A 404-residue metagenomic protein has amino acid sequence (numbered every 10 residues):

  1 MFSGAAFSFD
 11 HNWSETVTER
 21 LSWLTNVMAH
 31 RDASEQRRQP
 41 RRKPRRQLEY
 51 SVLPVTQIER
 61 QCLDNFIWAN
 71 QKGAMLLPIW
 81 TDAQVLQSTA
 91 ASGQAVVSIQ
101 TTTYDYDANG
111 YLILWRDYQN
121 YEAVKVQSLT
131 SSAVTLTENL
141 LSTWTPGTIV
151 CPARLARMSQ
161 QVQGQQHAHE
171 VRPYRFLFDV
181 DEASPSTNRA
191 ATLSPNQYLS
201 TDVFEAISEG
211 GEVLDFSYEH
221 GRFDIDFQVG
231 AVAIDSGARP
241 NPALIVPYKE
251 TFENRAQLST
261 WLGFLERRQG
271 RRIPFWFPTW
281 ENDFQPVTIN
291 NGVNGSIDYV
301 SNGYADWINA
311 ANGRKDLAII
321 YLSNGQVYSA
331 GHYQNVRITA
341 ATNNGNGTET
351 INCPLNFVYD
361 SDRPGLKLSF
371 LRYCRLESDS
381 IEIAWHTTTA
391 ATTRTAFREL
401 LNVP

Functional and structural regions predicted by a protein language model:
M1-T25, T103, Y118-E122, Q127-G230 (+4 more regions): Small/polar beta-strand repeat architecture
E15-E59, G211-W261: Short secondary-structure "cap/edge" segments that initiate or terminate local elements
L53-T143, T201, R255-S259, G263 (+1 more regions): Autoprocessing Asn-cyclization modules and mimics
